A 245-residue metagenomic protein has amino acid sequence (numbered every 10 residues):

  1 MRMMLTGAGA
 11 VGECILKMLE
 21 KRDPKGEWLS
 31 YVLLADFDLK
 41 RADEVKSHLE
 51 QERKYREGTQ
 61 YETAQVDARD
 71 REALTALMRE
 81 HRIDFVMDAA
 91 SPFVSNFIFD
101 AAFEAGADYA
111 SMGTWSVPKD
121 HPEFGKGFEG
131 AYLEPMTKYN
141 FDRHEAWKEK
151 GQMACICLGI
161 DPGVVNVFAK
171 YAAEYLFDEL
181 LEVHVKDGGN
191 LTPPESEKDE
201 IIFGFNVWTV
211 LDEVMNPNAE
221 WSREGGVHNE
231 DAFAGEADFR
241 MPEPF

Functional and structural regions predicted by a protein language model:
A8-G9: Glycine-rich Rossmann-fold phosphate-binding loop(s) that bind the pyrophosphate of adenine dinucleotide cofactors
G12-E13: N-terminal Rossmann-fold NAD(P) dinucleotide-binding loop
D36-R41: Helix N-cap at the beta1-alpha1 junction of Rossmann-like dinucleotide-binding domains, i.e., the first residues
R53-D70: Rossmann-fold cofactor-recognition segment
V66-R82, V94: Conserved Rossmann-fold cofactor-binding substructure of NAD(P)-dependent oxidoreductases
M78, D84-D88, A102, Y109-S111: N-terminal Rossmann-like NAD(P) cofactor-binding module of classical short-chain dehydrogenase/reductase
G113-Q152: Rossmann-fold NAD(P)-binding glycine/threonine-rich loop
N140-D142, W147-F245: Rossmann-like dinucleotide-binding core of oxidoreductases
